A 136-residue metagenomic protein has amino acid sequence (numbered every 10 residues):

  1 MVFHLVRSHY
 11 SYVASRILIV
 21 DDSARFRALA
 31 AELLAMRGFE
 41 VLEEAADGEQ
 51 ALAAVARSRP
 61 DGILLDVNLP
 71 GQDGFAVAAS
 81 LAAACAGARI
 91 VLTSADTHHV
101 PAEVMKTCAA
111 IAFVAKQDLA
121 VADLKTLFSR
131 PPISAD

Functional and structural regions predicted by a protein language model:
M1-R16, L119-D136: Non-catalytic signal-transmission and effector/linker regions of two-component phosphorelay proteins
A24-E43: Two-component/phosphorelay signaling modules centered on CheY-like receiver
E44-G62: Acidic, metal-coordinating helix/loop segments flanking the phosphotransfer/catalytic sites of two-component signaling
D47, D73-A76: Acidic catalytic/metal-coordinating carboxylates
P70, H98: The feature encodes the CheY-like receiver
G74, M105-A112: As written
F75-A86: Short amphipathic alpha-helix used as the core "switch/output" element in two-component signaling
L92-T93: Hydrophobic/aromatic residues positioned on beta-strands within the core alpha/beta folds
